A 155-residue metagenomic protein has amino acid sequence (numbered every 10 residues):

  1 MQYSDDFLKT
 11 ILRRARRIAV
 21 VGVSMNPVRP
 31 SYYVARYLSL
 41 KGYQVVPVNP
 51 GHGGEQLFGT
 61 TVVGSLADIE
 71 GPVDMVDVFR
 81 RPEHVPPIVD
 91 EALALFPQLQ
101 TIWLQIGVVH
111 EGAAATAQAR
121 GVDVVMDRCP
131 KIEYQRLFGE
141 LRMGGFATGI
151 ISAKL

Functional and structural regions predicted by a protein language model:
M1-S4, E55-G71, D77-V89: Glycine-rich, highly charged phosphate/nucleotide-binding loops
V28-R29, R36-Q56: NAD(P)-binding Rossmann-fold cofactor-contacting core
K41-Y43, F96-Q100, R120-V122: A short helix->loop->beta-strand "cap" motif at the edges of active sites that frequently abuts
G51-H52, D68, Q105-V109, R128-E133: Short, acidic/turn-prone active-site loops that include or flank metal/cofactor- and phosphate-binding residues
Q56-F58, V73-D74, E111-A115, E133-G139: Short, charged, surface-exposed secondary-structure boundary motifs
A92-A117: ADP-ribose/adenylate-binding Rossmann-like module
E133-L155: A charged, well-structured terminal subsegment
